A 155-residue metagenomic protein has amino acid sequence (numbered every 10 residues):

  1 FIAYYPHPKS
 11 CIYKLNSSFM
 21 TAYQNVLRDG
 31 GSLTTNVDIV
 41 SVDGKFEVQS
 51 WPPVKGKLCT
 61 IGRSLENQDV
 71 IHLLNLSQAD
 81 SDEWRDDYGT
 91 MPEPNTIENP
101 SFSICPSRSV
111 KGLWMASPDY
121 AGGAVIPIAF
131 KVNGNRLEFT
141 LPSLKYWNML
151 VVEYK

Functional and structural regions predicted by a protein language model:
F1-I61, L65-K155: C-terminal beta-sandwich/jelly-roll accessory domains of carbohydrate-active enzymes
